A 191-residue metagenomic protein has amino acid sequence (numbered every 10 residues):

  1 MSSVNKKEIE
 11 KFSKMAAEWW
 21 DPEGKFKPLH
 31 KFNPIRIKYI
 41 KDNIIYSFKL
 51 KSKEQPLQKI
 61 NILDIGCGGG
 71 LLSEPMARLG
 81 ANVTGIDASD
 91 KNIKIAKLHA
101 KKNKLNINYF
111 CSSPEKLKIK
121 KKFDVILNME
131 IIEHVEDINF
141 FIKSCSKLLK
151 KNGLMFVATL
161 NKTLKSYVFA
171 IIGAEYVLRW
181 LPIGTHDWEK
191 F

Functional and structural regions predicted by a protein language model:
M1-F26: N-terminal, positively charged/glycine-rich alpha-helical extensions of SAM-dependent methyltransferases
K6, P34, V135, K190-F191: Short, solvent-exposed loop/helix junctions and linker helices that flank or host conserved functional motifs
P22-S47: Conserved SAM-binding loop and adjacent beta-strand
S47, K51-Y167: Conserved SAM-binding loop
T159, R179-F191: Acceptor-substrate binding/catalytic loop of class I
Y167-L178: Short, flexible, mixed-charge acidic loops at enzyme active sites
